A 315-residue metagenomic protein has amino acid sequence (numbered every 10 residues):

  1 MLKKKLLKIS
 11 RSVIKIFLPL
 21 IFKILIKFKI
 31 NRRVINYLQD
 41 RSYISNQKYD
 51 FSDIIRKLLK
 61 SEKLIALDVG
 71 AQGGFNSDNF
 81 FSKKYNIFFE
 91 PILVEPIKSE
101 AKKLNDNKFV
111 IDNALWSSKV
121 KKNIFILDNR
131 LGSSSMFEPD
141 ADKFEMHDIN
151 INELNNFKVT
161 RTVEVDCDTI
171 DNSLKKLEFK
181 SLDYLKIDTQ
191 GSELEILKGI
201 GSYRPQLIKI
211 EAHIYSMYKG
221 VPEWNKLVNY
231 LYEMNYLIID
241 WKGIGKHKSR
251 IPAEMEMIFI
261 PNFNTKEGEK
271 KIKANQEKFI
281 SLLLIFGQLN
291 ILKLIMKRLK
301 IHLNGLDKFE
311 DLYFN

Functional and structural regions predicted by a protein language model:
L2-N315: Phosphate/nucleotide-binding beta-alpha loop and adjacent structural elements of enzyme active sites
